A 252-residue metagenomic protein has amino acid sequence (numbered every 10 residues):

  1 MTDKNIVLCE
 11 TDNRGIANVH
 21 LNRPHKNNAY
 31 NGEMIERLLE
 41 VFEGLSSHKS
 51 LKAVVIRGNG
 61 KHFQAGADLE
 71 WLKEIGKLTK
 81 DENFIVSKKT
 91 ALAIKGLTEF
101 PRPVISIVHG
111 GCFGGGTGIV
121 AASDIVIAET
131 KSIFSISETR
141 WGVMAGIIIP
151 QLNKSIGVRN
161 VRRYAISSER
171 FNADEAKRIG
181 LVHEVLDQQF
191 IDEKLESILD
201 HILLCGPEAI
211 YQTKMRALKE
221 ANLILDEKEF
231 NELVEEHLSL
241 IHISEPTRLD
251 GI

Functional and structural regions predicted by a protein language model:
M1-N59, K95, I198: Conserved CoA-thioester-binding segment of acyl-CoA-metabolizing enzymes
V19, R23, L38, I56 (+4 more regions): Terminal peptide-recognition signature
P24-N27, K61, G66-L69, G111 (+2 more regions): A short, glycine- and basic residue-enriched loop/turn that sits immediately adjacent to a domain's principal
I35, L69, T90, I149 (+3 more regions): A general structural signal for well-ordered alpha-helical segments in protein cores
S50, G58-A93, C112: Glycine- (often His-adjacent) and acidic-residue-rich active-site loop that binds/positions the CoA thioester
K95-E208: Crotonase-fold acyl-CoA enzyme core
Y164-A165, T213-R216, L233, H237: Short alpha-helical scaffolding segments that buttress acidic/His motifs in well-ordered protein cores
I241-I252: Single conserved hydrophobic/aromatic residue that forms the stacking wall/gate of nucleotide- or nucleobase-binding
